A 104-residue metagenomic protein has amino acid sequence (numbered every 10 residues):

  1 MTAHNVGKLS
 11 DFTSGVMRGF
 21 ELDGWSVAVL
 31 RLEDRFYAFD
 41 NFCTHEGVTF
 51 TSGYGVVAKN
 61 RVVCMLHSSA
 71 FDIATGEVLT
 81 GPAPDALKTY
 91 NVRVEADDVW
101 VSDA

Functional and structural regions predicted by a protein language model:
M1-A58, D72-I73, E77, A86-A104: N-terminal pre-ligand scaffold of iron-sulfur
C43, C64-H67: Short cysteine clusters
K59-V63: Short amphipathic alpha-helix adjacent to the substrate-entry channel of hydrolases
G81-A83: Short Gly/Pro-enriched turn/cap motifs at secondary-structure boundaries
